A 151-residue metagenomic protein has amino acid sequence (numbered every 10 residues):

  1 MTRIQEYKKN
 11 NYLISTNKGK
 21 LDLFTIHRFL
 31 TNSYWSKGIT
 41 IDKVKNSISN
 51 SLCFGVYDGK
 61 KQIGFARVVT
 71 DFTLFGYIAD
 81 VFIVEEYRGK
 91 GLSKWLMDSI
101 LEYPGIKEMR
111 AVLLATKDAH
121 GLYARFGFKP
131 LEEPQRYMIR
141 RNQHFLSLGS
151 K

Functional and structural regions predicted by a protein language model:
T2-I39, G149-K151: Short amphipathic alpha-helix that is part of the acyltransferase structural core
R3-N10, L131-G149: Short, basic/aromatic-enriched C-terminal tail that caps enzymatic domains
D42-F82: A conserved beta-strand-loop-helix scaffold within acyl/acetyltransferase catalytic domains
Y87-L96: Conserved acetyl-CoA pyrophosphate-binding loop and the N-cap/start of the following alpha-helix in GNAT-like
W95-R110: Conserved acyl-CoA
E108-R141: Conserved active-site alpha-helix within GNAT-family acetyltransferase domains
